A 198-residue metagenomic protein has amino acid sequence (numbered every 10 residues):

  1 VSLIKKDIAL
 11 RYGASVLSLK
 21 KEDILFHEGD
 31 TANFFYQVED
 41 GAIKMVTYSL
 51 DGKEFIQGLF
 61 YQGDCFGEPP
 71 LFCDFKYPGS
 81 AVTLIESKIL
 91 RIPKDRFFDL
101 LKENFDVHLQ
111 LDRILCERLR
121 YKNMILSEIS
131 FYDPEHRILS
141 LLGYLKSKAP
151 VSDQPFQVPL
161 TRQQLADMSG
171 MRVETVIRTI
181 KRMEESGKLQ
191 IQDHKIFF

Functional and structural regions predicted by a protein language model:
S2-K21: Short proline/glycine- and basic residue-enriched helix-capping loop/turn segments at helix->loop/beta transitions
D7, Y12, Q57-C116, R120: Cyclic-nucleotide recognition modules
L19, V38, F198: Conserved catalytic Walker-motif region of ABC-type ATPase nucleotide-binding domains
D23-I85: Cyclic nucleotide-binding regulatory domains
F98-L101, Y121-F131, A149-S152: Short helix-to-loop capping/linker segments positioned immediately adjacent to catalytic or ligand/cofactor-binding
L141-L145: Short amphipathic alpha-helical elements of helix-turn-helix/winged-helix folds
K146-F198: Phosphate-/nucleic-acid-contacting segments
